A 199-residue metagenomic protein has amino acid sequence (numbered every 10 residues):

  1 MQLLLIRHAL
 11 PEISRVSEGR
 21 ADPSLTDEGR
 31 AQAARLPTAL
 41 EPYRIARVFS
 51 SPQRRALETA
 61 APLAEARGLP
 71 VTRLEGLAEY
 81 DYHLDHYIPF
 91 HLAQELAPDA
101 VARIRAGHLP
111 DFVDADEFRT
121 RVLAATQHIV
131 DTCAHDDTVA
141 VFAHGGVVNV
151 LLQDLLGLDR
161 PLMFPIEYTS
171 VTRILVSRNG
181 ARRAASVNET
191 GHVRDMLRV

Functional and structural regions predicted by a protein language model:
L3, D137-A143: Generic beta-sheet signal
L3-R73: Active-site-proximal alpha-helix that buttresses catalytic centers in soluble enzyme cores
S24, R67-A124, V199: Phosphate-handling substructures
A34-E41, R119, L123-D131, L152: Generic structural signal for well-ordered alpha-helical scaffold segments
Y43-G76, P98, A102, L175-V199: Conserved histidine-centered catalytic loops in small-molecule metabolism enzymes
S50-S51, T120, F142-A143: Short beta-strand scaffold positions
P62, V150-D154: Active-site signature of alpha/beta-hydrolase-fold catalytic machinery across serine- and Asp/Cys-nucleophile hydrolases
T72-R73, E79-L92, D131, H135-D137 (+1 more regions): Acidic, low-complexity terminal tails and accessory targeting/binding regions of phosphate-metabolizing enzymes
